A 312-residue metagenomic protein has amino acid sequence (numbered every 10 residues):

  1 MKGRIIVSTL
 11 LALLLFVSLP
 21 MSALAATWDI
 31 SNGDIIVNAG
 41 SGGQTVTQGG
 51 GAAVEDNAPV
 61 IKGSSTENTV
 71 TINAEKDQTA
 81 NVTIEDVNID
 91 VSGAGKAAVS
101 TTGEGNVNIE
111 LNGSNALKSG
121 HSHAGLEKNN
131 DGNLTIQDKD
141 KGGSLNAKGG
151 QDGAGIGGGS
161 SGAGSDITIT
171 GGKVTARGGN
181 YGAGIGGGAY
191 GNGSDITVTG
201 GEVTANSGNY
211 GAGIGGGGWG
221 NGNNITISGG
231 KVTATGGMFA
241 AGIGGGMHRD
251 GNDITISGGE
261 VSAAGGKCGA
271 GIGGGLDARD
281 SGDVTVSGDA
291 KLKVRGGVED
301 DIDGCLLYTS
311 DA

Functional and structural regions predicted by a protein language model:
I6-S8, M21-S310: A composition-driven surface/loop motif
T9-S18: Bacterial N-terminal signal peptides
